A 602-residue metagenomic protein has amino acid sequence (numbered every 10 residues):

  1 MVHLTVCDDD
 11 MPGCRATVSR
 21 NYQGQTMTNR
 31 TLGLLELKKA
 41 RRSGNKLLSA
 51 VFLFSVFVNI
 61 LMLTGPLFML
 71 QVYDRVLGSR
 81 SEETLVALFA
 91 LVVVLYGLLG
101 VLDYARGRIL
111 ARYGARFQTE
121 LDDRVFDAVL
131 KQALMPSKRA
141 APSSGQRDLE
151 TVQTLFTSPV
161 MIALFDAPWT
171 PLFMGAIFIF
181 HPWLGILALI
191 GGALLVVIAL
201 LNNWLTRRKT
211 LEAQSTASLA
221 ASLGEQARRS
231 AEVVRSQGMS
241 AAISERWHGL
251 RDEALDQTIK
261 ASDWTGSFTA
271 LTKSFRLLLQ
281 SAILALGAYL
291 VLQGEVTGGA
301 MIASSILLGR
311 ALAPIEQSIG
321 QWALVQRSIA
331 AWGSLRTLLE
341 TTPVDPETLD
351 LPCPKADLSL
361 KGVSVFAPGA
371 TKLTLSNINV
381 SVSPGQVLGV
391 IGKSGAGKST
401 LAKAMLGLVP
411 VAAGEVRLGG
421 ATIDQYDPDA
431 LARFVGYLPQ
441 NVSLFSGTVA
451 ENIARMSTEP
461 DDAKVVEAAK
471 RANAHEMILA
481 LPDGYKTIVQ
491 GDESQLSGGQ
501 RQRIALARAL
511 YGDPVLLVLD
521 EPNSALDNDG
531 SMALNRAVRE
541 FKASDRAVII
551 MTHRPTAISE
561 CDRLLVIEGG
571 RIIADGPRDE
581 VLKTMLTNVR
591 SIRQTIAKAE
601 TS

Functional and structural regions predicted by a protein language model:
M1-M62, G78, E82-A87, R106 (+9 more regions): Membrane-integrated ABC transporters
K38, R42-K46, L134-M135, D148-F156 (+8 more regions): An intracellular "coupling" helix at the cytosolic face of ABC transporter transmembrane type-1 domains
L48-A105, I109, F178-W183, G294-G298: Transmembrane helix-loop-helix hairpins at lipid-water interfaces of multipass membrane proteins, especially the type-1
S55, L88-L95, I162-E212, A285-V296 (+1 more regions): Transmembrane helices of ABC transporter permease
A111, M239, D263, A311-L338: Cytosolic ends of transmembrane helices, especially the final helix of ABC transmembrane type-1 domains
L406: Helix-to-loop junction immediately C-terminal to a conserved catalytic motif
A450-G491, R536, A574, K583 (+1 more regions): ABC ATPase nucleotide-binding domain helical subdomain, centered on the C-loop/LSGGQ "ABC signature"
G512, S544: Conserved signature/switch motifs of ABC ATPase nucleotide-binding domains
